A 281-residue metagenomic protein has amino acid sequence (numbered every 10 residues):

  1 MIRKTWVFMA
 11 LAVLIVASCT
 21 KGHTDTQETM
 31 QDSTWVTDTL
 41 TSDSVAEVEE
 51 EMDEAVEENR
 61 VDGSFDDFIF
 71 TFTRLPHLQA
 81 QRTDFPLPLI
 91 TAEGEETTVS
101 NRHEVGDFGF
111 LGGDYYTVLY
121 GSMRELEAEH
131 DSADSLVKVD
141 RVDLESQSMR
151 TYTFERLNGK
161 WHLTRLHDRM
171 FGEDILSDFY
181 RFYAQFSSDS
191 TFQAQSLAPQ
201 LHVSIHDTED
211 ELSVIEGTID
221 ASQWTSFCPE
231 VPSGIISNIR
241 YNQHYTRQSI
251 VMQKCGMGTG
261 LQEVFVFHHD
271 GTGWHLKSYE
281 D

Functional and structural regions predicted by a protein language model:
M1-A17: Sec-dependent bacterial lipoprotein signal peptides
C19-H23: Bacterial signal peptide processing site
D32-S33, D38-T39, D43-S44, S132-S135 (+1 more regions): Coil residues (strongly favoring Ser/Thr
N59-L78, L176-T191: Short, aromatic-enriched amphipathic alpha-helices that serve as compact interaction elements
F68-T98, R102-H103, F192-H206: Short, well-ordered alpha-helical segments enriched in acidic and aromatic residues
P88-A92, E96-S146, D207, E211-L261: Surface-exposed, charged secondary-structure patches
D140-D174, G260-D281: Short beta-strand edge/turn micro-motifs at domain boundaries
L157-A194, Q200-E211: Surface-exposed beta-loop interaction hotspot
